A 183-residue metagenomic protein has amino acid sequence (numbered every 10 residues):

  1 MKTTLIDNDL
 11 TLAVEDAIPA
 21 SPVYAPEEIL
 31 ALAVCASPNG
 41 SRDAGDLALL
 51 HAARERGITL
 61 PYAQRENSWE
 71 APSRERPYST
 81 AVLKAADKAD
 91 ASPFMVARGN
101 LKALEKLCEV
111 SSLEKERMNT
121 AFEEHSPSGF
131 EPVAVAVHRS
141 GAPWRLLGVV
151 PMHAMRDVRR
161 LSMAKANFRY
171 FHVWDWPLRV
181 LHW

Functional and structural regions predicted by a protein language model:
M1-L113, R117-L146, D175-W183: Cytosolic catalytic regions of ATP/NTP-dependent phosphoryl-transfer enzymes
V149: Short glycine-/small-residue motifs
M152-Y170, R179: Short, acidic loop-to-helix structural element flanking the phosphoryl-transfer center in phosphate-processing enzymes
